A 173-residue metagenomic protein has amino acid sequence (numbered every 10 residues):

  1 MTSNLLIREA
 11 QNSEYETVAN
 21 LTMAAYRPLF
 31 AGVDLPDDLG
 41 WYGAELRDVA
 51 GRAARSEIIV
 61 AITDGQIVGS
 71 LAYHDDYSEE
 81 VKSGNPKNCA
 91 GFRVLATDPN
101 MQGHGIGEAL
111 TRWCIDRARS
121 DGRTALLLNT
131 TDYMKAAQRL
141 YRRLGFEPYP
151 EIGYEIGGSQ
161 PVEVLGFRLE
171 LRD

Functional and structural regions predicted by a protein language model:
N4-L6: Extreme N-terminal starter segment of soluble prokaryotic enzymes
N12-E16, N20-N100, T111-W113, R117 (+2 more regions): Acetyl-CoA-dependent GNAT
A24, N88-A90, T124-L127, T131-D173: C-terminal "cap" of GNAT-fold acetyltransferases
E57, G122-A125: Short coil/turn segments at beta-strand junctions that form active-site/ligand-binding loops
V94, D98-R112, R119-D121, D132-R139 (+1 more regions): Conserved glycine-rich acetyl-CoA-binding loop
